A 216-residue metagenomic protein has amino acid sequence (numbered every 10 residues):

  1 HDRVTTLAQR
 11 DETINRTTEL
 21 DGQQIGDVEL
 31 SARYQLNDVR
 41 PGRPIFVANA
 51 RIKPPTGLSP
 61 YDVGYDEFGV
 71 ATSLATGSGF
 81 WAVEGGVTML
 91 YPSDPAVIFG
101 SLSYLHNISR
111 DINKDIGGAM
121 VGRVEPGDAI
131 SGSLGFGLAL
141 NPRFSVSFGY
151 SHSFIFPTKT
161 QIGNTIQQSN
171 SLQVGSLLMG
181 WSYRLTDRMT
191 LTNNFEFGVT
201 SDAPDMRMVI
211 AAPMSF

Functional and structural regions predicted by a protein language model:
H1, L36, I52-L58, Y91-P95 (+4 more regions): Transmembrane beta-strands of outer-membrane beta-barrel pores
H1-Q35: Long, hydrophobic/aromatic-enriched structural stretches that serve as scaffold segments
D2-Q9, L58-E67, S101, L105 (+3 more regions): Outer-membrane beta-barrel translocator domains and adjoining extracellular loop/strand segments of Gram-negative
Q24-W81: Hydrophobic alpha-helical segments and helix pairs
A32, F46-A50, G85-V87, G100-L102 (+4 more regions): Membrane-embedded beta-strand positions of outer-membrane beta-barrel proteins
N37-F46, P60, P95-A96, R143 (+2 more regions): Short loop/turn motifs that connect adjacent beta-strands in outer-membrane beta-barrel proteins
G77-D115: Hydrophobic, aromatic-enriched interface-forming segments
D111-K114, A119-F216: Outer membrane beta-barrel transmembrane domains
